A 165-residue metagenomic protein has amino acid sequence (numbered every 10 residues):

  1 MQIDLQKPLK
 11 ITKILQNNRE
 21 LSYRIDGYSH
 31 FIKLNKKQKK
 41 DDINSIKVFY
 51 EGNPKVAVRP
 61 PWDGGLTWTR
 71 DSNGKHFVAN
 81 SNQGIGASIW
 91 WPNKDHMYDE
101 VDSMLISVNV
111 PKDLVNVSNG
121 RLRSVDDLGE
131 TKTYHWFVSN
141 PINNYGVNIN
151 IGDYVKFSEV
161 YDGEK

Functional and structural regions predicted by a protein language model:
M1-K165: Acidic/His-enriched low-complexity segments
